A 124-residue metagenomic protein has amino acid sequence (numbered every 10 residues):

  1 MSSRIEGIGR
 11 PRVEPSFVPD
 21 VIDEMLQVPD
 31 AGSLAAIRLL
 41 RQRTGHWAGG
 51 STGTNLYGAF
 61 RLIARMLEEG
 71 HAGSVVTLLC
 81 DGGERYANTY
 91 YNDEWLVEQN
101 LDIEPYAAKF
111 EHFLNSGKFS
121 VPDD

Functional and structural regions predicted by a protein language model:
M1-G50, Y90-D124: Active-site/ligand-binding loops adjacent to catalytic centers
A31, G53, G82-E84: Short Gly/Pro-enriched loop/turn and capping motifs at secondary-structure junctions
I37, N55-I63: Buried hydrophobic packing segments
S51-N55, V75: Ser/Thr-glycine-rich phosphate-binding loops at phosphate-binding pockets of nucleotides, nucleotide cofactors
F60-L78, G83-E84, N88-E111: Catalytic phosphate/nucleotide-handling subdomain of diverse soluble enzymes
